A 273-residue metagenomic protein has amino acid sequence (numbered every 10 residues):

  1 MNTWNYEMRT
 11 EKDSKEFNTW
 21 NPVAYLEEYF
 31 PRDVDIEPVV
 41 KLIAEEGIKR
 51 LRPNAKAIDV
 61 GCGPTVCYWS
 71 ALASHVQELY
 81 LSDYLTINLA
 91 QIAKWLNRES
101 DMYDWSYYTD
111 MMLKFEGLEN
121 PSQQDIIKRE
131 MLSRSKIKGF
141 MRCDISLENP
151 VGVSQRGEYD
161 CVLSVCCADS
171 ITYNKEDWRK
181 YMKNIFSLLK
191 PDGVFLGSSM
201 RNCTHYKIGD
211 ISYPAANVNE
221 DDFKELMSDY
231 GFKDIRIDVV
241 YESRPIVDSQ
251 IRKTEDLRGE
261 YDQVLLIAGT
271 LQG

Functional and structural regions predicted by a protein language model:
M1-N54, C67: Class I SAM-dependent methyltransferase Rossmann-like catalytic core, especially the SAM/SAH-binding loop
R52-T65, E78-D83: Conserved class I S-adenosyl-L-methionine
N97-V151: S-adenosyl-L-methionine
E148-V162: A short acidic, Gly/Pro-enriched loop at the edge of an enzyme's catalytic core that lines a small-molecule cofactor
Q155-R156, E176-P191: A short glycine-rich, Lys/Arg-flanked "PGG" loop and its adjoining helix->strand segment in the class I
Y173, C203-E225: Acceptor-substrate binding/catalytic loop of class I
G197-S199: Acidic carboxylate diad motif detector
Y230-R236, V240, P245-G273: Core SAM-dependent methyltransferase catalytic element
